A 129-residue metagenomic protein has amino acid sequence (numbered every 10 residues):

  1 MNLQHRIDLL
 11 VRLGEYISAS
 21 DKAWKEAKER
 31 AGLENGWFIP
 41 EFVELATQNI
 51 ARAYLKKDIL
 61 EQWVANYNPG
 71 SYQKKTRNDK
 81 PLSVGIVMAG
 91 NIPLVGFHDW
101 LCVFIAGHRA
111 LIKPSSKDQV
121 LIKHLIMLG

Functional and structural regions predicted by a protein language model:
M1-L82: N-terminal Rossmann-like NAD(P)+-binding subdomain of aldehyde/semialdehyde dehydrogenases
N68-G129: Conserved small-residue-rich beta-alpha loop and adjacent elements that most often cradle the phosphate/pyrophosphate
